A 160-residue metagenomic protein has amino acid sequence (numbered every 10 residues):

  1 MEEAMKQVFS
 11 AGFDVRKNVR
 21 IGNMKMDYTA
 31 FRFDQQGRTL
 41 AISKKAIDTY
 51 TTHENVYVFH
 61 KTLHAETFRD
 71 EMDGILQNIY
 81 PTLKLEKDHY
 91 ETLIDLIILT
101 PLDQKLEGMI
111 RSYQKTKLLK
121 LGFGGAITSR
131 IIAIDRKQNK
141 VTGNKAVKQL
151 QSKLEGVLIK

Functional and structural regions predicted by a protein language model:
M1-H60: N-terminal, charge-rich interaction modules
S43-A46, I75-E86: Short secondary-structure capping micro-motifs at structural edges
I47-T51, P101, I110-R111, T142: Exposed acidic/polar residues on beta-strands and adjacent loops within beta-sheet cores, strongest in beta-propeller
T51-H64, L99-L102, R136-Q138: Short, flexible beta-strand-to-coil junctions
T52-N55, E91-D95, S129: Short, surface-exposed beta-edge/turn micro-motifs
L63-P81, K105-I110: Active-site-adjacent loop/helix micro-motif of nuclease/hydrolase catalytic cores
E86-S112: Nucleic-acid nuclease catalytic cores
R111-K160: Charged, structured surface patches that assemble and position nucleic-acid processing machinery
